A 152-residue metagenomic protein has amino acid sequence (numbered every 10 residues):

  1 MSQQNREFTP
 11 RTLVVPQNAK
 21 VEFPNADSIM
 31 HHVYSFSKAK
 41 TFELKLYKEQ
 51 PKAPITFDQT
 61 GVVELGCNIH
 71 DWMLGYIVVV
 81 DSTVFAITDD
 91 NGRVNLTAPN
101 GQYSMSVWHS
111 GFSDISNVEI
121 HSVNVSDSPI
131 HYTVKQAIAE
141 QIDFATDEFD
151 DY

Functional and structural regions predicted by a protein language model:
M1-N91, L96-Y152: Extracytoplasmic copper-binding redox domains, predominantly the cupredoxin/blue-copper superfamily
